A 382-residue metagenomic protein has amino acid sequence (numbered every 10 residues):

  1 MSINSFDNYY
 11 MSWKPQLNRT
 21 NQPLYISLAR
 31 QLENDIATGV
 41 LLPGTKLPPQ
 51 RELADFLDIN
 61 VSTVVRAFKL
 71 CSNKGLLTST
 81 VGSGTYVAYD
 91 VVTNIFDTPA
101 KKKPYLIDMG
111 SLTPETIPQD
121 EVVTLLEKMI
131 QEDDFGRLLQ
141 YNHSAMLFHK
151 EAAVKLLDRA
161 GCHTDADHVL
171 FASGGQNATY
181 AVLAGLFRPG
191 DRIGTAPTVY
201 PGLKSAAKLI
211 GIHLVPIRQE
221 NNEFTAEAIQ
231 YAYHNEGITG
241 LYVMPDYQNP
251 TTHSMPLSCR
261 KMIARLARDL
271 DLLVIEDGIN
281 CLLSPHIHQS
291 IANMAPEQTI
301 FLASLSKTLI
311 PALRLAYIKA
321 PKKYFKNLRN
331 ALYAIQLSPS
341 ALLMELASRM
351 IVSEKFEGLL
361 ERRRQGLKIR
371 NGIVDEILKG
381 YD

Functional and structural regions predicted by a protein language model:
M1-M129, D133, R329, Y333-S340 (+3 more regions): N-terminal basic, amphipathic alpha-helical segments
A88, D108, R218, A292 (+1 more regions): Residue-level detector of conserved, well-ordered beta-strand and adjacent loop positions that form binding/recognition
G110, M244, K319: Conserved residues at the C-terminal ends of beta-strands
L112, P245-Q248, K307: Short glycine-rich anion-binding loops that position phosphate/pyrophosphate groups of nucleotides and phosphorylated
E127-Q131, V154-D158, S348, K379: Amphipathic, well-packed alpha-helical segments that form the structural scaffold of globular domains
R137-L270, C281-I300: Conserved core of the PLP fold type I
I275-E276: Hydrophobic residues in beta-strands of the RecA-like P-loop NTPase core, especially within AAA+ ATPase
I300-G380: PLP-dependent aminotransferase class I/II
